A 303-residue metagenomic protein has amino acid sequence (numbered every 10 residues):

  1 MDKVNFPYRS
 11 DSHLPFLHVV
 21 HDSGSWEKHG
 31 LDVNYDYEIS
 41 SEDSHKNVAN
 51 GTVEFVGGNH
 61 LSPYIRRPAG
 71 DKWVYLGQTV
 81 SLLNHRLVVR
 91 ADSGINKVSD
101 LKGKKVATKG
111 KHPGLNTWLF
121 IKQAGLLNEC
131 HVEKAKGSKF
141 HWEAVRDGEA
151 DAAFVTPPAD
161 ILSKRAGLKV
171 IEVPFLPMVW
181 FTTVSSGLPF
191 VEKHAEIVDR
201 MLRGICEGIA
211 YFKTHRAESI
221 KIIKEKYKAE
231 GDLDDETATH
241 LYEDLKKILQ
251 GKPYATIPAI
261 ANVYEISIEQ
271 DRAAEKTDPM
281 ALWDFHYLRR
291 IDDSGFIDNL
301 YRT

Functional and structural regions predicted by a protein language model:
M1-E133, S138, D151-V155, V170-M178: Short, glycine-/small- and polar/acidic-enriched structural segments that line small-molecule recognition paths
H18, Y64, W118, I161-K164 (+3 more regions): Predominant activation on well-ordered alpha-helical scaffold segments within soluble catalytic domains
L61, F140-A229: Pocket-lining segment of extracytoplasmic ligand-binding domains
S81-L87, V179-V184, L188-P189, V263: Small-molecule pocket liners
H194-E275: Secondary-structure end/capping motifs
Y264, I268-T303: Conserved C-terminal helix/tail region of periplasmic/extracytoplasmic solute-binding proteins
